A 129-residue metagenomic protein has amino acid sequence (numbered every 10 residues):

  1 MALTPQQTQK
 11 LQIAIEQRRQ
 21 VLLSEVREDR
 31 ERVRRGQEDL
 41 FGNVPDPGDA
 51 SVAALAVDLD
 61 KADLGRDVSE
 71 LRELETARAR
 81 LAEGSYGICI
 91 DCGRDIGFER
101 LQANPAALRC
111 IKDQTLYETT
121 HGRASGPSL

Functional and structural regions predicted by a protein language model:
M1-E83, A103, T119-L129: Interaction interfaces in information-processing and related assembly proteins
Y86, A107: Residues immediately within or flanking Cys/His clusters that coordinate Zn2+ in small zinc-binding modules
D91-C92, R109-K112: Short, cysteine/histidine-rich loop/knuckle motifs that typically chelate Zn2+
I96-G97, E118: Short functional micro-motifs and their immediate structural scaffolds
D113-T119: Short Cys/His-rich micro-motifs in 6-15 aa windows
